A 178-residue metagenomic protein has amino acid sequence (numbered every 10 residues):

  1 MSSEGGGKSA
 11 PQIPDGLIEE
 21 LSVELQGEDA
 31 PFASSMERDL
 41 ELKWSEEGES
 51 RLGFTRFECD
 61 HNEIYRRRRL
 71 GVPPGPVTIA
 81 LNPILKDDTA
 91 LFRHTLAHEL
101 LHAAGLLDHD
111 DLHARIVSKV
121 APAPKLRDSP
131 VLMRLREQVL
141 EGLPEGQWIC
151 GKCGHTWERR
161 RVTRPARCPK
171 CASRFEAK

Functional and structural regions predicted by a protein language model:
G5-A90, L107-K178: Metalloprotease/metallohydrolase-associated module, dominated by Zn2+-dependent proteases
H94-L106: Active-site recognition of the HExxH zinc-binding catalytic motif
